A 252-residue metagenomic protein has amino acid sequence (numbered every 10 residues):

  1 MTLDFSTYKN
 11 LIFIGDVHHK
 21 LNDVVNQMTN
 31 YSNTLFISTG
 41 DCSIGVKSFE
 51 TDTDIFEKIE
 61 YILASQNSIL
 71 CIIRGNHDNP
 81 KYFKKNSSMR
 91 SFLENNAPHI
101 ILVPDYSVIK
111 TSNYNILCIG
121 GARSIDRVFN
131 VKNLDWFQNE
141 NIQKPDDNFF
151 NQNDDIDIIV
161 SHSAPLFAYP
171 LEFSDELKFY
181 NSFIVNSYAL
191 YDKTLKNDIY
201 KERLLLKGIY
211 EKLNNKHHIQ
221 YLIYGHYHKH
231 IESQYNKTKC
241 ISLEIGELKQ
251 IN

Functional and structural regions predicted by a protein language model:
L3-I12, S107-C118, D155-I158, Q234-C240 (+1 more regions): Beta-strand-turn-beta hairpins that frame and shape the catalytic cleft of phosphate-ester-processing enzymes
F13-D16, F36-D41, I69-H77, L102-P104 (+4 more regions): Active-site neighborhood of phospho(di)ester-bond hydrolases with catalytic His/Asp-centered motifs
I14, H19-T111: Core catalytic region of metal-dependent phosphoesterases/phosphodiesterases, especially metallo-beta-lactamase-like
H18-V24, S43-K47, I73-K84, S107-I109 (+6 more regions): Active-site environment of divalent metal-dependent phosphoester hydrolases
N30-Y31, I59-N67, Q152-N153, L213-H217 (+1 more regions): Short, conserved loop/helix-junction motifs that constitute active-site signature segments in enzyme catalytic cores
I44, I73-K196: Conserved catalytic scaffold of divalent metal-dependent phosphoesterases
E50-E60, E140-D147, E202-G208: Well-ordered, non-membrane alpha-helical segments in soluble/globular domains
I69-I73, N95-N96, Y169, F173-N252: Conserved beta-sheet core of the metallophosphoesterase superfamily
